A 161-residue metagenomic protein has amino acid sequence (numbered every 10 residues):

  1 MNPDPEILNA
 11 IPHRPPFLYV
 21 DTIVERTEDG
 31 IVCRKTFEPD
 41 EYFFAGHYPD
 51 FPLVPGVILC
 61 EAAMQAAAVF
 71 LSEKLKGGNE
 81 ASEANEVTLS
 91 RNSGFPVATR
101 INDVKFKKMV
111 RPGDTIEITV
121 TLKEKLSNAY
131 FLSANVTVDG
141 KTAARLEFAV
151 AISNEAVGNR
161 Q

Functional and structural regions predicted by a protein language model:
M1-I7, T115-I118: Short Pro/Gly-enriched beta-strand edge/turn motifs at strand-loop
L8, D50, F106-K108: Beta-strand-rich interaction surfaces with strong enrichment in secreted/lumenal proteins
H13-V54, I58-L59: Catalytic strand-loop segment that frames the active site of acyl-thioester-processing enzymes
D21-V24, N102, K107, T121-K123: Conserved positions in beta-strands of structured domains
E28-G30, M109-Q161: HotDog/MaoC-like acyl-thioester-processing domains
V54, I58-E73: Active-site- and interface-proximal helix/loop "cap" or "latch" segments in soluble metabolic and energy-transducing
A67-E117: Hydrophobic beta-strand-centered segment that forms part of the acyl-chain substrate-binding groove
